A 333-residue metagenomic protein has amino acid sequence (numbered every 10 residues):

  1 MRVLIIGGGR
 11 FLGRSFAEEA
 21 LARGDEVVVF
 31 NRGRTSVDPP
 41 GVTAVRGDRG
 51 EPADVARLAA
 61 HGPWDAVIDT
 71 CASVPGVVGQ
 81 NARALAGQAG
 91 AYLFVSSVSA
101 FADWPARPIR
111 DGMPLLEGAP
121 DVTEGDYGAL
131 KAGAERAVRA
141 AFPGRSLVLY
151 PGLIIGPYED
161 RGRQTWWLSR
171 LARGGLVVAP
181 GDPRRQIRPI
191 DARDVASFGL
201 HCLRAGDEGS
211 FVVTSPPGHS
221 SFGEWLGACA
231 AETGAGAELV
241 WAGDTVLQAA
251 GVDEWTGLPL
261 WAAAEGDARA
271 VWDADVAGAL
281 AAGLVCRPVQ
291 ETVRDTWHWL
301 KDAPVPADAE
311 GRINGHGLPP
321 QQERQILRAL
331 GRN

Functional and structural regions predicted by a protein language model:
V3-R23: N-terminal Rossmann NAD(P)H-binding glycine-rich loop of SDR-like oxidoreductase domains
I6, F30, T70, V95-S97 (+1 more regions): SDR active-site strand-loop-helix element
E26-R32: Conserved glycine-rich Rossmann-like NAD(P)H-binding loop of the short-chain dehydrogenase/reductase
R34-Q88, F94, A100-A102: NAD(P)H-binding glycine-rich loop region in Rossmannoid oxidoreductase-like domains and their noncatalytic homologs
G79-A132, A140-A141, L147: Conserved Rossmann-fold NAD(P)-dependent oxidoreductase catalytic core, especially the SDR/UDP-sugar
A134-Y158: Conserved beta-loop-beta element that borders a ligand/cofactor-binding pocket
G162-W167, P180-A205, G209-V212, E291: Substrate-positioning beta->alpha
C202-R269, A274-A277, A282, R294-W297 (+1 more regions): Mid/C-terminal beta-alpha module of Rossmann-like enzyme folds, strongest in SDR-family dehydrogenases/epimerases
